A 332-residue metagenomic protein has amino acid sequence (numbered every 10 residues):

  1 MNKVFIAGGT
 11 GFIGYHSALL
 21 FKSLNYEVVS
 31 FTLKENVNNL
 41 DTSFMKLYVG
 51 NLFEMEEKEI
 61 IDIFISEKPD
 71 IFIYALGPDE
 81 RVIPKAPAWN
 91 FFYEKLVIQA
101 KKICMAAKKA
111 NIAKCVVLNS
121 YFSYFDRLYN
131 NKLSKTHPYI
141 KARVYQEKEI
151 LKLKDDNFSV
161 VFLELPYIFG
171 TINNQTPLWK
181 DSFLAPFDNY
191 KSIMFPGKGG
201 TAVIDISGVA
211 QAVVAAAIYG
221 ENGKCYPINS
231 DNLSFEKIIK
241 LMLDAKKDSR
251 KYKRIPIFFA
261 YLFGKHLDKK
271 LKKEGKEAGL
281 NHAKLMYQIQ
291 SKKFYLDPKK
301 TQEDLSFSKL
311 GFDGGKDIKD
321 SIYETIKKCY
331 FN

Functional and structural regions predicted by a protein language model:
V4-L24: N-terminal Rossmann NAD(P)H-binding glycine-rich loop of SDR-like oxidoreductase domains
A7, F31, A75-L76, C115-Y121 (+1 more regions): SDR active-site strand-loop-helix element
Y26-L33: Conserved glycine-rich Rossmann-like NAD(P)H-binding loop of the short-chain dehydrogenase/reductase
M45, G50-I98, K102, Y124-Y129: NAD(P)H-binding glycine-rich loop region in Rossmannoid oxidoreductase-like domains and their noncatalytic homologs
E94, I98-R143, V161: Conserved Rossmann-fold NAD(P)-dependent oxidoreductase catalytic core, especially the SDR/UDP-sugar
L128-N229: Oxidoreductase cofactor-interface core, primarily capturing Rossmann-like NAD(P)-dependent enzymes
T176-A202, K247-K293: Alpha-helical membrane-targeting segments
V209-L280, D297-N332: Mid/C-terminal beta-alpha module of Rossmann-like enzyme folds, strongest in SDR-family dehydrogenases/epimerases
